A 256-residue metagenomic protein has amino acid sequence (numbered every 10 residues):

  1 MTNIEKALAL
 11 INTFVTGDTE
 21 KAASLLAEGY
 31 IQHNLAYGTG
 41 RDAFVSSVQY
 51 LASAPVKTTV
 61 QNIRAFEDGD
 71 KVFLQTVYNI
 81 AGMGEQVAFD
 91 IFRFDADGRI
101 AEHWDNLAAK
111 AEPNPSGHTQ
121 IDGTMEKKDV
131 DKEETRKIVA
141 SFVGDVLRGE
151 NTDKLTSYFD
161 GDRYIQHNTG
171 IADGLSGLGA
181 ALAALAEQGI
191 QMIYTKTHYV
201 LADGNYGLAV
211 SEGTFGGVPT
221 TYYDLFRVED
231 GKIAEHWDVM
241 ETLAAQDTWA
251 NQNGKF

Functional and structural regions predicted by a protein language model:
M1-F256: C-terminal and inter-domain tail/linker signature
